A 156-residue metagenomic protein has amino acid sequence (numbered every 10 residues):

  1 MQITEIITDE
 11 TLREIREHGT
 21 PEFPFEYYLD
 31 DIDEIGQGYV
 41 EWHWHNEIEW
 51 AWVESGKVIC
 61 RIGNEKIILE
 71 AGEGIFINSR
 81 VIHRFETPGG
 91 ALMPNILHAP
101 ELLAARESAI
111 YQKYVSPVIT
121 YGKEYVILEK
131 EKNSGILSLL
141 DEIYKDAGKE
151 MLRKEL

Functional and structural regions predicted by a protein language model:
M1-I67, Q112, E124: Generic protein-terminus/edge-of-domain signal
Q2-E26, I82-Y144: A hydrophobic/aromatic-rich effector-binding and dimerization subdomain of bacterial HTH-type transcriptional regulators
H45-I48, G90, S134, L156: Aromatic- and histidine-enriched alpha-helix N-cap/loop-to-helix transition segments that scaffold the rims
N46, S79-V81: Short beta-strand or tight-loop elements that sit immediately N-terminal to catalytic metal-binding acidic residues
A51, I75, I96: Conserved GNAT-family N-acetyltransferase fold
S55-K57, R80, E101: Short loop segments at secondary-structure junctions
N64-S79: Short acidic-glycine-tyrosine-enriched beta hairpin
D141-K154: Basic, amphipathic alpha-helical hairpins
